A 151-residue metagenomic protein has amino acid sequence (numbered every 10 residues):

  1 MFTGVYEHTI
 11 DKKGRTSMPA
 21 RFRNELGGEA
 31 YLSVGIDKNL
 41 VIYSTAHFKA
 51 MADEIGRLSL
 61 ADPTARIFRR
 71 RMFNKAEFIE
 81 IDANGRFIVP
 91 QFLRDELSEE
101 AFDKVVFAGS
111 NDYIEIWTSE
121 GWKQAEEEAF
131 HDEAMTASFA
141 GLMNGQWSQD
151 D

Functional and structural regions predicted by a protein language model:
M1-E7, K12, F22-I79, A83-N84 (+1 more regions): Flexible "stalk/tail and boundary" regions
